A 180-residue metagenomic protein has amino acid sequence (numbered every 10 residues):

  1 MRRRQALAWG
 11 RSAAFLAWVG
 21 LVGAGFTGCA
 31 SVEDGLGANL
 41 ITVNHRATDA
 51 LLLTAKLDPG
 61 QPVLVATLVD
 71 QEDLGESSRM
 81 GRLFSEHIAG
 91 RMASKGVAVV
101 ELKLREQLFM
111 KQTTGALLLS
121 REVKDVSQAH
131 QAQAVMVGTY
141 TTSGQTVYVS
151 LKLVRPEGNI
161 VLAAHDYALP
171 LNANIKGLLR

Functional and structural regions predicted by a protein language model:
R3-G10, A14-F15: N-terminal export leaders
A13-G25: Bacterial N-terminal signal peptides
F15, M110-V126, Y148-A168: A short, terminal or domain-edge coil/loop segment
G23, L57, A129-A132: Alpha-helix termination/capping residues and helix-transition junctions
C29-R91: A structural "domain/chain start" motif
K56-V63, R82, V97-K103, N172 (+1 more regions): Mobile, glycine- and charge-enriched loop segments and immediately flanking short secondary-structure elements within
R79, F84-E86, K95, V99-V135 (+1 more regions): Short, solvent-exposed, polar/charged sequence segments at loop or secondary-structure edges
A132-R180: Amphipathic beta-strand/beta-sheet edge segments enriched in Tyr/Trp
